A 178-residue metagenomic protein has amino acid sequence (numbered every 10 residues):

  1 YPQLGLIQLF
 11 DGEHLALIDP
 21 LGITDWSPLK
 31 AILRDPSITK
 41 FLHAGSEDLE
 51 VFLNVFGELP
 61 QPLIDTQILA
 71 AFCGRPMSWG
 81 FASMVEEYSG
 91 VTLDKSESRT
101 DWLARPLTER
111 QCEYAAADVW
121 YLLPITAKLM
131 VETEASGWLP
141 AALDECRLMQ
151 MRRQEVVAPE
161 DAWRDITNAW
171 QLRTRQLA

Functional and structural regions predicted by a protein language model:
Y1-S83: Conserved RNase H-like, two-metal-ion catalytic cores of nucleic-acid enzymes
P28, G80-M84, R110, A141-D144: Exposed alpha-helical structural elements
I38, S89-V91, W138: Short aromatic/hydrophobic-glycine micro-motifs
E50-L53, A82-E86, W120-A127: A broadly conserved amphipathic alpha-helix scaffold signal in soluble, globular proteins
G57, C73-M77, S89, L93 (+1 more regions): Hydrophobic/aromatic-lined pockets within catalytic cores
I64-L69, K95-R105, A135-E145: Short, surface-exposed recognition loops or helix-turn segments adjacent to catalytic cores
S83-R110: A short, charged helix-loop
E109-A178: Mixed-charge, glycine-rich, non-catalytic linkers/tails in nucleic-acid processing enzymes
